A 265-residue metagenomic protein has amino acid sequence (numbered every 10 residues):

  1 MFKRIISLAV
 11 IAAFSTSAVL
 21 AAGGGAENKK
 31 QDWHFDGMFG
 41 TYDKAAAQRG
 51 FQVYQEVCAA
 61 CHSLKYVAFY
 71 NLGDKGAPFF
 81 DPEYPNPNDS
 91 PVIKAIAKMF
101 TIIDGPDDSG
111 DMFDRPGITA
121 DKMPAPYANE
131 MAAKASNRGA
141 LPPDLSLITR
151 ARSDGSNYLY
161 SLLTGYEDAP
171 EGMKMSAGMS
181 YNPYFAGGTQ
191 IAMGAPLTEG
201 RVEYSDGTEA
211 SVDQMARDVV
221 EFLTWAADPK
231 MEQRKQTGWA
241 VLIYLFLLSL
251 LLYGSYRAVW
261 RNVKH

Functional and structural regions predicted by a protein language model:
F2-I11: Sec-dependent signal peptide recognition, specifically the positively charged N-region followed immediately by
T16-A21: Sec/Tat signal peptide C-region and signal peptidase I cleavage site
E27-Q52, S63-P82, G207, A227-K235: Electrostatic cytochrome c docking/interface patches
Y54-K65, V219: The canonical Cys-X-X-Cys-His
D74-S109: Active-site-surrounding "flap" and adjacent substrate/cofactor-binding loops of secreted or lumenal enzymes, prototyped
T101-Q190: Membrane-proximal low-complexity regions enriched in glycine and acidic/polar residues
F185-G187, I191-D228: Extended, hydrophilic extramembrane loops/domains of integral membrane proteins
R234-W239, L245-H265: Juxtamembrane interface at the cytosolic side of transmembrane helices
